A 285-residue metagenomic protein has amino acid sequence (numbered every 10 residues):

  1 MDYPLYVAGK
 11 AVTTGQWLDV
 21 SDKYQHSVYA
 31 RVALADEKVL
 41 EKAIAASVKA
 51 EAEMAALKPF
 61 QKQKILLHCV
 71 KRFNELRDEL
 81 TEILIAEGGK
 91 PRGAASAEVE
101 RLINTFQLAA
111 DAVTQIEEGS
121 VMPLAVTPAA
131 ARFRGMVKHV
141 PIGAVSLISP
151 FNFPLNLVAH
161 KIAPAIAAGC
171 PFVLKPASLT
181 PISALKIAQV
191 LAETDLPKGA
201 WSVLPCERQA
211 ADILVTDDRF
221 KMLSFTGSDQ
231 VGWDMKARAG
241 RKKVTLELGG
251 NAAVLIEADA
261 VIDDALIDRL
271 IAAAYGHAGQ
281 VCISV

Functional and structural regions predicted by a protein language model:
M1, F133, H139-A144, A168-C170 (+5 more regions): Short coil/turn connectors at secondary-structure junctions
M1-F133: N-terminal Rossmann-like NAD(P)+-binding subdomain of aldehyde/semialdehyde dehydrogenases
P123-P197: Conserved small-residue-rich beta-alpha loop and adjacent elements that most often cradle the phosphate/pyrophosphate
R134-G135, V203-K221: A structured beta-alpha segment of the ubiquitous adenosine-cofactor-binding alpha/beta core
I162-A163, A211, G232: Generic hydrophobic/aromatic pocket-lining and core-packing "Φ" positions
L174-K175, P205, L246-L248: Hydrophobic residues in well-ordered beta-strands that form the structural core
F225: Phosphate/diphosphate-binding loops
Q230-V285: ALDH superfamily catalytic-core signature
